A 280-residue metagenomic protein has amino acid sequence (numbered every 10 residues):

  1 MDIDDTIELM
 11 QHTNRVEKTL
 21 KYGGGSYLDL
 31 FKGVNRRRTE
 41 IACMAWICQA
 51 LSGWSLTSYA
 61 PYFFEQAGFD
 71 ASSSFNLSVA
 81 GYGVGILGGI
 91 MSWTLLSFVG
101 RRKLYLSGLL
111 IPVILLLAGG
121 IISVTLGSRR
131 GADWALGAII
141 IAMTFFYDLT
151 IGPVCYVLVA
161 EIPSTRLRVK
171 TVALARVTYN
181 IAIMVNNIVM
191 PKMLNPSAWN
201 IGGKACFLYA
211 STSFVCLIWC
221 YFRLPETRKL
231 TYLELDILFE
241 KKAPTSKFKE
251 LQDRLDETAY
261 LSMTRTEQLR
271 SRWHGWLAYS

Functional and structural regions predicted by a protein language model:
M1-T6: Short intracellular "coupling" helices and adjacent cytoplasmic loop segments at the cytosolic face of multi-pass
E8-S280: Alpha-helical transmembrane bundle of multi-pass membrane proteins
